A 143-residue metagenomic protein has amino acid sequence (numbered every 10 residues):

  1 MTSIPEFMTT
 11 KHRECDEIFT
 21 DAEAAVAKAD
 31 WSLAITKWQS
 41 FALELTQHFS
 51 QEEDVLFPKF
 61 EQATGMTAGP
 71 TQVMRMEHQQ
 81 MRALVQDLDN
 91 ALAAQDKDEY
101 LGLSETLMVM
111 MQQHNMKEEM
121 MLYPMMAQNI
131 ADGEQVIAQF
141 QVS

Functional and structural regions predicted by a protein language model:
M1-S143: Small-residue-biased structural context
